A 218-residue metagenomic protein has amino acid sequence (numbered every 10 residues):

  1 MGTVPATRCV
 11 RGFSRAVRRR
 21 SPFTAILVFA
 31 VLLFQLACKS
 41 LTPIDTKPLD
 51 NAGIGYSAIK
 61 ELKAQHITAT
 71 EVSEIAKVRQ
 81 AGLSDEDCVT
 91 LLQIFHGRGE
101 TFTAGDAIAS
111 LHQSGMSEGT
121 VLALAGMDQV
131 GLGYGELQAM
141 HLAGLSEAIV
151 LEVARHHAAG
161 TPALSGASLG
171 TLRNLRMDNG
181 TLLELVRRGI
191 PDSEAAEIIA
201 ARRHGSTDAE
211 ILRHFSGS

Functional and structural regions predicted by a protein language model:
M1-R19: N-terminal secretory signal peptides that target proteins for export/translocation
T24-Q35: Bacterial N-terminal signal peptides
A37-S218: General marker for long, soluble alpha-helical cores
